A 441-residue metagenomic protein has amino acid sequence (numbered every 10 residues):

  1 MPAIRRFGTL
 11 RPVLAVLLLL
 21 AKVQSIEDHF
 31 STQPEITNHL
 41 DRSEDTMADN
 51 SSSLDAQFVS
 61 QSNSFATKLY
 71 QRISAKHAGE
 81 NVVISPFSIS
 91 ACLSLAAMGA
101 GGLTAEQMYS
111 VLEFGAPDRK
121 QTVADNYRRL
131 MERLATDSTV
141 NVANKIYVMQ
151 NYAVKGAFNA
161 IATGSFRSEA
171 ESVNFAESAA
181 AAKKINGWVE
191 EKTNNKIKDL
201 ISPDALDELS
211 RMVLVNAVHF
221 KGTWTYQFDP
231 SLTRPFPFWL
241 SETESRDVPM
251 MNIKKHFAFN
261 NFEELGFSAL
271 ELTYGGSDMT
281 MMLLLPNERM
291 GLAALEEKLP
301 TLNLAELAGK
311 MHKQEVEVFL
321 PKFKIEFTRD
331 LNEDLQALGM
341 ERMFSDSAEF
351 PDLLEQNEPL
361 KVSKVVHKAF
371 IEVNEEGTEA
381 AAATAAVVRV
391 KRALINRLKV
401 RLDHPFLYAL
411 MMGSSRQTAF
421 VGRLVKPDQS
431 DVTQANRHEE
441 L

Functional and structural regions predicted by a protein language model:
P2-A176, N436-L441: Detector for small/aliphatic-rich hydrophobic stretches
P2-A3, F7-L10, A21, P34-T46 (+4 more regions): Non-catalytic interaction/Regulatory regions outside core domains
R5, S60-L69, T378-R397, V432-Q434: Short, positively charged
G79, G115-R289, A294, G309-L394: Non-catalytic, conformational "gating/processing" segments within enzyme and secreted inhibitor domains
E191, L214, E264-L284, R389 (+1 more regions): Extended hydrophobic
P300: Catalytic and substrate-binding regions of extracellular carbohydrate-active enzymes, especially polysaccharide lyases
A305: Extracellular glycan-recognition regions
